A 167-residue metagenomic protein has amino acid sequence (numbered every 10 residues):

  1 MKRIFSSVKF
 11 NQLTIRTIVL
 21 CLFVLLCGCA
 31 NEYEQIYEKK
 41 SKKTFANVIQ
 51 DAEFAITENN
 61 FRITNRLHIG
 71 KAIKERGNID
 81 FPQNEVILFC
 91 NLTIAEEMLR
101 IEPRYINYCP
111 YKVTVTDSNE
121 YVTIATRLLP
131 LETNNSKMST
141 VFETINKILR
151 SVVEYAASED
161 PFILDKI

Functional and structural regions predicted by a protein language model:
M1-Q12: N-terminal secretory signal peptides that target proteins for export/translocation
L13-L20: Sec-dependent signal peptide recognition, specifically the positively charged N-region followed immediately by
L26-G28: C-terminal motif of bacterial Sec signal peptides marking the signal peptidase cleavage site
A30-E32: Bacterial signal peptide processing site
K42-R62: Amphipathic alpha-helical segments
N59, T64-Y111, L129: Compact, glycine-rich, soluble single-domain proteins
C109-N135: Beta-strand/loop substructures that line and gate deep hydrophobic ligand-binding cavities in soluble
L129-I167: C-terminal partner/receptor-binding element of secreted or periplasmic proteins
